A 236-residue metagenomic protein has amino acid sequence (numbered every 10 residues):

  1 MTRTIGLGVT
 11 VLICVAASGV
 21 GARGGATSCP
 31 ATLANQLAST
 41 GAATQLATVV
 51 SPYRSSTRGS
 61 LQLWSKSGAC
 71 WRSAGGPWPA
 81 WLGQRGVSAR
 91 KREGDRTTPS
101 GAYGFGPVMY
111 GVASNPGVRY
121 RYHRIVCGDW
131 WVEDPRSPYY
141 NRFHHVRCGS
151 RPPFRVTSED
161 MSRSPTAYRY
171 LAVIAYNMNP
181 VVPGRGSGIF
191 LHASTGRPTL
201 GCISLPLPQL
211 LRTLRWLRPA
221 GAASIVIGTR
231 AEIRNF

Functional and structural regions predicted by a protein language model:
M1-A26: Secretory targeting and sorting signals
L12-C14, P107, L207: Residues at secondary-structure transition points
G25-T199, L210-F236: Cell wall/extracellular polymer interaction/catalysis modules
T199-L205: Active-site nucleophilic cysteine motif
